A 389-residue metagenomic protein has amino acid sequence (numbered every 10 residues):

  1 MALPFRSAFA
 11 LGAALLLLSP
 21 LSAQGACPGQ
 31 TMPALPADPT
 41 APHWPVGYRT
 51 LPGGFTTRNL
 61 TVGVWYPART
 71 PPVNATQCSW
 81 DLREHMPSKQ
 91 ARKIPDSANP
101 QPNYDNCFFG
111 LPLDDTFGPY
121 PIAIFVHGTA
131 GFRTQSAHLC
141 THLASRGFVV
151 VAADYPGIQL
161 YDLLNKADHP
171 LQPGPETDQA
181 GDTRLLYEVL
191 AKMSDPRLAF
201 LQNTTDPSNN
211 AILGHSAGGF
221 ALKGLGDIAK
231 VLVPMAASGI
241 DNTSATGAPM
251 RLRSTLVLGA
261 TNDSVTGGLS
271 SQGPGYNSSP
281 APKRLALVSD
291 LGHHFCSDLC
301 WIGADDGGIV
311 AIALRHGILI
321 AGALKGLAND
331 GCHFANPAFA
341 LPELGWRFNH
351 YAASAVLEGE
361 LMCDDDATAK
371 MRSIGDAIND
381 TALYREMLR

Functional and structural regions predicted by a protein language model:
M1-A10: Bacterial N-terminal signal peptides that target proteins for export
G25-A123, L324-P342: Domain-level recognition of soluble alpha/beta enzyme cores, biased toward histidine phosphatases/phosphomutases
A26-P33, D38, T56, D290-H293 (+1 more regions): Alpha/beta-hydrolase-fold serine-hydrolase catalytic core, especially in secreted/extracellular enzymes
T61, W65-R69, S79-D81, H85-K93 (+3 more regions): Active-site machinery of serine-nucleophile hydrolases
D105-D162, D263-G267: Short substrate-entry loop that stabilizes the transition state in hydrolases
D114-D115, K230-C296: The feature captures the conserved acid-bearing segment of alpha/beta-hydrolase catalytic domains
Q135, P170-P207, G224-G226: Alpha/beta-hydrolase active-site loop
L213-G218, L222: Gly/Ala-rich beta-loop-alpha elbow adjacent to hydrolase catalytic centers
